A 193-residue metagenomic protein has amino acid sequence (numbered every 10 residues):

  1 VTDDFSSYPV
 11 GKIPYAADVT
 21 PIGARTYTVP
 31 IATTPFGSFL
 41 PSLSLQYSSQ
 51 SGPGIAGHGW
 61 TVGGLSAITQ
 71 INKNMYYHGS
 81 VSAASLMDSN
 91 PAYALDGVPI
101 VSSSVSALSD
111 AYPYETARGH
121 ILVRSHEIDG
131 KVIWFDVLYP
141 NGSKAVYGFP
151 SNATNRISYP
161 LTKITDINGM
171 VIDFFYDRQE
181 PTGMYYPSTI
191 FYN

Functional and structural regions predicted by a protein language model:
V1-F5, I190-N193: Short intrinsically disordered, low-complexity coil segments enriched in acidic
T2-P160, D166-I167: Long, intrinsically disordered, low-complexity, charged/polar and glycine-rich segments
S158-N193: Hydrophobic or amphipathic alpha-helical targeting/insertion segments
